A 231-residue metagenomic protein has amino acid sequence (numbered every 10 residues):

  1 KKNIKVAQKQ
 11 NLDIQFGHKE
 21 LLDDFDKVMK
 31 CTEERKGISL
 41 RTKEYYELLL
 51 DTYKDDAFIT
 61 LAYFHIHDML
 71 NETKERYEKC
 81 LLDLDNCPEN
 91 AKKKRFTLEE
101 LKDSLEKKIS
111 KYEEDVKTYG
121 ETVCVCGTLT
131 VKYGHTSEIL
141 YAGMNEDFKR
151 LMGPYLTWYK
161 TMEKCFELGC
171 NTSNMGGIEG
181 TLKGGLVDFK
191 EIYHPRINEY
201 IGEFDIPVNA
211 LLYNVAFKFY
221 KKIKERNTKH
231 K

Functional and structural regions predicted by a protein language model:
K1-K149: A conserved beta-strand-loop-helix scaffold within acyl/acetyltransferase catalytic domains
V6-K9, I38-R41, D85-P88, P154-Y155 (+3 more regions): Glycine-rich loops and low-complexity Gly/Arg-rich segments that provide flexible linkers or classic glycine-based
N11-F16, E44-L48, A91-K93, W158-M162 (+3 more regions): Short C-terminal domain-edge/linker segments immediately following a structured domain
I14-K19, L48-K54, T97, C165-E167 (+3 more regions): Low-complexity, flexible helical/coil segments
K27-C31, L48-D56, L70-K74, E163 (+3 more regions): Short amphipathic alpha-helical patches
I38, L48-L49, D83-L84, E106 (+4 more regions): Short, intrinsically disordered/low-complexity patches at protein termini and at juxtamembrane boundaries
G120-V125, V131-P195: Acyl-donor binding region in acyl/amide transferases
L168-K231: Active-site/acyl-donor-binding loops of N-acyltransferases
